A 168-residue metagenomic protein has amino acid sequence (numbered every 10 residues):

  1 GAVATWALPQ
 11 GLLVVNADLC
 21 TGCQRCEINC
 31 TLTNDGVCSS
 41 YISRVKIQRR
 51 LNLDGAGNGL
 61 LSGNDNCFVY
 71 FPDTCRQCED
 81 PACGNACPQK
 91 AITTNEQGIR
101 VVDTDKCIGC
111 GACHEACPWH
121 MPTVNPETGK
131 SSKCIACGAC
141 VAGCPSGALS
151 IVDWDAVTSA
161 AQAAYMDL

Functional and structural regions predicted by a protein language model:
G1-G11, S39-N85, Q89-A91, T104-L168: Flanking helices and flexible, charged tails adjoining ferredoxin-like Fe-S electron-transfer domains in multi-subunit
G11-T21: A short N-terminal beta->alpha junction/helix N-cap motif
V15, C26, V102-D103, C113: Hydrophobic face of beta-strands forming the core of extended beta-sheets/solenoids, especially the left-handed
C20-C26, C137-C140: Cysteine-cluster motifs in flexible loop/terminal segments that predominantly coordinate metals
R25-S39: Core segments of cupin and vicinal oxygen chelate
